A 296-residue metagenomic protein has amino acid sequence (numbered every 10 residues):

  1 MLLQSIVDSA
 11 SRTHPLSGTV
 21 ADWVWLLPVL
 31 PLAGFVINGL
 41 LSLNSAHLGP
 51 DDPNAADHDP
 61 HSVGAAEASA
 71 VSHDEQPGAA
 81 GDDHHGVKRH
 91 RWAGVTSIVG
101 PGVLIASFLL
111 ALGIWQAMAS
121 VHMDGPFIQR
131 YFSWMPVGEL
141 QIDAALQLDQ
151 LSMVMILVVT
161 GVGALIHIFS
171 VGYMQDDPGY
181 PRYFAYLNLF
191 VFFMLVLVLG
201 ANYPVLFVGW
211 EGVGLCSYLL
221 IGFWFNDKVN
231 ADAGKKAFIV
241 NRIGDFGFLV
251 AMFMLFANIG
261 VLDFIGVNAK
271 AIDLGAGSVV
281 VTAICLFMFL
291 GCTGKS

Functional and structural regions predicted by a protein language model:
M1-S296: ...captures the hydrophobic TM-helix bundle architecture rather than a specific catalytic motif, and can also fire on
